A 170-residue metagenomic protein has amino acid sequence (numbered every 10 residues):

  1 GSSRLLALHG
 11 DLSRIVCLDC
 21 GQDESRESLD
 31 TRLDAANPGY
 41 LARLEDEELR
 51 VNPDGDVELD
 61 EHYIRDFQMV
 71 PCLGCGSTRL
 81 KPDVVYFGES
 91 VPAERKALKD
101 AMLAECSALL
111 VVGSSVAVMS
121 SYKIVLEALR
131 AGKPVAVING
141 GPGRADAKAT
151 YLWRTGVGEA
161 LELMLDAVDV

Functional and structural regions predicted by a protein language model:
G1-V170: Conserved catalytic alpha/beta core of Sir2/sirtuin-type deacylases, generalized to analogous enzyme cores that bind
